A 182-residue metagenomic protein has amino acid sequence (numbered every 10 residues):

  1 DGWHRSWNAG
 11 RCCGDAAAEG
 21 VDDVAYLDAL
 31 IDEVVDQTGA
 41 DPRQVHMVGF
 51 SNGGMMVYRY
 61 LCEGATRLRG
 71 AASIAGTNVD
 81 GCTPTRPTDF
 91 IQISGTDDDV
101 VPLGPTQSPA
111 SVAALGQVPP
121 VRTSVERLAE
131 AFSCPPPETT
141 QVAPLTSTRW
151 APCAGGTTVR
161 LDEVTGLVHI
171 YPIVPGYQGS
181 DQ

Functional and structural regions predicted by a protein language model:
D1-H46, M56-R59, E63, P172-D181: Serine-hydrolase catalytic machinery in alpha/beta-hydrolase-like enzymes
S6, D80-T83, V100-L103, Y171-P172: Extracytoplasmic/secreted cell-surface and envelope-processing proteins
A18-Y26, N52, A113-P120: Extracytoplasmic/periplasmic, Sec-exported soluble proteins
V35-Q37, P42-D89, D99: Primarily recognizes the serine-hydrolase "nucleophile elbow" in alpha/beta-hydrolase and SGNH/GDSL folds
F90-I93, A131-Q182: C-terminal catalytic histidine-bearing segment of alpha/beta-hydrolase fold enzymes
T96-D99, T106, G166-V168: Acidic beta-to-alpha connecting loop that harbors the catalytic carboxylate
V100-G116, P175-D181: A solvent-exposed, charged loop/short amphipathic helix patch at secondary-structure junctions
A114-V142: Acidic, glycine-rich loop-and-strand cores that form catalytic or ligand-binding grooves in diverse globular domains
